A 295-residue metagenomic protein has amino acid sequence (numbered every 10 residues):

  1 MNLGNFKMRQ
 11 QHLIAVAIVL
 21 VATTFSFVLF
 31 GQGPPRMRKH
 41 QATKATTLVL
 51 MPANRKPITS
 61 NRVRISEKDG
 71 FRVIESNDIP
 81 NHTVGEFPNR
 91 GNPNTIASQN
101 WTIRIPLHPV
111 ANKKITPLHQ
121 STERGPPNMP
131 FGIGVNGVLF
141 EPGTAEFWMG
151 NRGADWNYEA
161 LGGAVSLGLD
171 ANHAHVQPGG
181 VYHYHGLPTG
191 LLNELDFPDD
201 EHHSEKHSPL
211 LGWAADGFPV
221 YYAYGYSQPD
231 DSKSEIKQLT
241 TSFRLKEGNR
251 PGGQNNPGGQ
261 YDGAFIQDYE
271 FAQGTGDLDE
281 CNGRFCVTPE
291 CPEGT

Functional and structural regions predicted by a protein language model:
M1-R9: N-terminal secretory signal peptides that target proteins for export/translocation
I14-L20: Sec-dependent N-terminal signal peptides
L20-F30: Hydrophobic alpha-helical membrane-insertion segments, chiefly the h-region of N-terminal signal peptides
Q32-G163: Solvent-exposed N-terminal domain segments of exported/luminal and surface proteins
L118, R124-S208, G212-A214: Extracellular-facing segments of soluble proteins and assemblies that are Gly/Ser/Thr-biased and enriched in aromatics
W213-F218, Y222-T295: Extended, compositionally biased non-globular segments
